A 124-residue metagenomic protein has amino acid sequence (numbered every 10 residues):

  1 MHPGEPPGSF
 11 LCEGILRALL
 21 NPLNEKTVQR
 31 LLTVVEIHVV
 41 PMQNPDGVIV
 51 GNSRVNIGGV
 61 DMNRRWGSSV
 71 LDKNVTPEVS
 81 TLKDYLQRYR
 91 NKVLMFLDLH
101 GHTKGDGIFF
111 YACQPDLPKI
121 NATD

Functional and structural regions predicted by a protein language model:
M1-D124: Active-site/substrate-binding loop(s) of hydrolase catalytic cores
